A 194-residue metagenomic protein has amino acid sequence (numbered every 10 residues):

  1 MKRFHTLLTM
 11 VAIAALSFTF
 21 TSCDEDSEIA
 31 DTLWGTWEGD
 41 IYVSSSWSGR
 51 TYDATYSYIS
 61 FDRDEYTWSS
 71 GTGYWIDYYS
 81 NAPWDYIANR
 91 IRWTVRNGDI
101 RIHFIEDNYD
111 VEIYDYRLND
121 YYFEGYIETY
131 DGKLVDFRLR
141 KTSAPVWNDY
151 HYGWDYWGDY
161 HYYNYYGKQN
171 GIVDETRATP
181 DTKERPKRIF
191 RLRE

Functional and structural regions predicted by a protein language model:
M1-T9: Bacterial N-terminal signal peptides that target proteins for export
R3, L16-S44: Bacterial Sec-dependent N-terminal signal peptides
A12-A14, G39, G71-G73, G125: Small side chains
R50-D99: N-terminal glycine/threonine-rich, aromatic-flanked beta-hairpin/loop signature
G73-Y78, R101-E106, E124-Y130: Short beta-strand segments that buttress and anchor functional surface loops
A88, N97, E128-E194: Edge beta-strand at a domain terminus
R96-G98, Y116-E124: Ser/Thr- and Asn-enriched, surface-exposed coil loops between beta-strands
D99-Y116: An anionic, turn-rich surface loop/hairpin at beta-sheet edges that serves as a generic interaction/coordination patch
